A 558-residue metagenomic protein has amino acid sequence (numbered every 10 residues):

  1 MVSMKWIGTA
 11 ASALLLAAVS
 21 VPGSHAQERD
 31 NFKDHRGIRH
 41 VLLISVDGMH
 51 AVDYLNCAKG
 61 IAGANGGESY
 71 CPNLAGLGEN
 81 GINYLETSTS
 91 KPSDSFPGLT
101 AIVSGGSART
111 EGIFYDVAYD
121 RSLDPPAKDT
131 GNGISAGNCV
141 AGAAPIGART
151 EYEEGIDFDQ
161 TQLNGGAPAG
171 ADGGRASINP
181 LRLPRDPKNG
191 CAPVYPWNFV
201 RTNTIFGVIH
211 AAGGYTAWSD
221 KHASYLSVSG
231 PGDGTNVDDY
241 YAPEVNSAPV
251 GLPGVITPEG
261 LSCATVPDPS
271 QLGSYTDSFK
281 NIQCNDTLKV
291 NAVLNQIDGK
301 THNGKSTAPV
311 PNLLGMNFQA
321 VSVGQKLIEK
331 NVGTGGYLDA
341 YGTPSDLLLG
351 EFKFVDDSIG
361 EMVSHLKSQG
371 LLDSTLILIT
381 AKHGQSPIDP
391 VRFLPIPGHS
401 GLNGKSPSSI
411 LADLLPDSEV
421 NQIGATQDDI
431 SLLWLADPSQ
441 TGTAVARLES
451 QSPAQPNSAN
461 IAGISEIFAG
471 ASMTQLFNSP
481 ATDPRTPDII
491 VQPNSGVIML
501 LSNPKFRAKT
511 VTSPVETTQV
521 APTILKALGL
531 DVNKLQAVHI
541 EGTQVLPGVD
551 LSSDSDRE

Functional and structural regions predicted by a protein language model:
T9-V19: Bacterial N-terminal signal peptides
V21-A26: Sec/Tat signal peptide C-region and signal peptidase I cleavage site
G37-L42, N80-Y84, T110, N132-N138 (+7 more regions): Loop/turn elements at helix/coil->beta-strand transitions in domains of secreted/extracellular proteins
Y54-G112, Y215-A217: Short, structured active-site-proximal loop/turn typified by the sulfatase FGly-forming signature C/S-X-P-X-R
N83-V103, S219-S229, N317-Q319, Q536-Q544: Short, solvent-exposed turn/loop segments enriched in Gly/Ser/Thr/Pro and often Arg
G106-V332, L338: His/Asp/Glu-rich, glycine-adjacent segments that coordinate divalent cations and/or stabilize oxyanion chemistry on
R175-R185, N198-N203, S418-L530: Active-site neighborhoods of enzymes that stabilize oxyanions during catalysis
F354-I396, I524: Metal-dependent active-site segment of extracytoplasmic phospho-/sulfohydrolases and closely related
